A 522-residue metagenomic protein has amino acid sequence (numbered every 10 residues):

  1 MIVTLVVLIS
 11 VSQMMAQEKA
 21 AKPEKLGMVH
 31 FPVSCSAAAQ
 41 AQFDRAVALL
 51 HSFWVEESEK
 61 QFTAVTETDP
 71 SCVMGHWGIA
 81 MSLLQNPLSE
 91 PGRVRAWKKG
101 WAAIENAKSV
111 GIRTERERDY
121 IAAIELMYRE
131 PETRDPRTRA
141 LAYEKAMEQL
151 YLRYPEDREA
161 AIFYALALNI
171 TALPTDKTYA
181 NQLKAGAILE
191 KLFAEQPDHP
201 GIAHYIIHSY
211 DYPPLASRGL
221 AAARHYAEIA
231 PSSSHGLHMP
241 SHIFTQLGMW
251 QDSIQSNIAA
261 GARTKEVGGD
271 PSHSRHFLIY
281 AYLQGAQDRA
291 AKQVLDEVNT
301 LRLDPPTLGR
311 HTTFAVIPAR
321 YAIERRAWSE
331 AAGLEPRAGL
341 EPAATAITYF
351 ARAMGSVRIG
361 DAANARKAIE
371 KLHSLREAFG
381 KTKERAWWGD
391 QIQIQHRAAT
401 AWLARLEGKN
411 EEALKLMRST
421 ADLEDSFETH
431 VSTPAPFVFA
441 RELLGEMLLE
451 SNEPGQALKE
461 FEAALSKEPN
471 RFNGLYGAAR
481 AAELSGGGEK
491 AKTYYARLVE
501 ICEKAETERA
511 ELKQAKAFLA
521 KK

Functional and structural regions predicted by a protein language model:
A37-A64, I121, E125-T133, A399 (+1 more regions): Alpha-helical segment of the N-proximal tetratricopeptide repeat
D44, G78, I121-L126, F163 (+13 more regions): "A position-specific structural signal for the A-helix of alpha-solenoid helical repeats
L49, L83, L126, L168 (+8 more regions): Residue at a conserved register position within TPR or TPR-like alpha-solenoid repeats
E67-T68, Y151-R153, F193-E195, H225-S232 (+7 more regions): Solenoid-like repeat scaffolds
S71-V73, D157-A160, D198-P200, S233 (+6 more regions): Residue-level recognition of tetratricopeptide repeat
V73, A80, L84, G92-S109 (+7 more regions): TPR/TPR-like (Sel1-like) alpha-helical repeat modules
